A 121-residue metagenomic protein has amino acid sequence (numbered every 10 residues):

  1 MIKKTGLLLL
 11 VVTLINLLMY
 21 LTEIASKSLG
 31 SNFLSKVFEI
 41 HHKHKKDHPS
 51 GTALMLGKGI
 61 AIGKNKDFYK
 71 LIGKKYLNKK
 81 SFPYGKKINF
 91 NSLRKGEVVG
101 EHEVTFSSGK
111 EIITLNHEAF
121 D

Functional and structural regions predicted by a protein language model:
I2-T13, K27-S35: Rossmann-fold dehydrogenase core element
N16-I24: Donor/substrate-binding cores of folate-linked one-carbon enzymes
L21, G30-D121: C-terminal substrate-binding/catalytic lobe of Rossmann-fold NAD(P)-dependent oxidoreductases
